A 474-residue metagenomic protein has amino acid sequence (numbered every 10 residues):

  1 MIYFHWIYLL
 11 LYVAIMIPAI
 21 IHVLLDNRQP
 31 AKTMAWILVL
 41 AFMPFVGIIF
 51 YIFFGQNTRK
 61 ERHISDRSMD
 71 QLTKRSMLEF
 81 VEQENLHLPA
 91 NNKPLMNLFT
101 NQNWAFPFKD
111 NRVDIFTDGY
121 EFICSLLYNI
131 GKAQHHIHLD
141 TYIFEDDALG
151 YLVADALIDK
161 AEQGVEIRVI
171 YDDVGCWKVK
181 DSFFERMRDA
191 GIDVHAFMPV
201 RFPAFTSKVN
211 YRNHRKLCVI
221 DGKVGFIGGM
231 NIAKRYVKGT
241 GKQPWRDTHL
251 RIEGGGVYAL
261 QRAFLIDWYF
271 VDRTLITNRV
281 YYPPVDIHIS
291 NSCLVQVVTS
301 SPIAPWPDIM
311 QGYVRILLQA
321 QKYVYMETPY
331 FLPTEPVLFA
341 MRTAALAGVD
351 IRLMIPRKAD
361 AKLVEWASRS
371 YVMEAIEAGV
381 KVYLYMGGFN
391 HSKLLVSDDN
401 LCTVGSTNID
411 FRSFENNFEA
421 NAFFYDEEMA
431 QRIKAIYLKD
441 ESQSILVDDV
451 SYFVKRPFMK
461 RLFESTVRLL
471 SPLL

Functional and structural regions predicted by a protein language model:
M1-Q311, R315, Q319, A359 (+6 more regions): N-terminal localization/anchoring segments of enzymes in phospholipid and broader phosphate metabolism
A304, D308, T328, L332 (+2 more regions): A short glycine-/small-residue-rich loop at the edge of a beta-strand within enzyme catalytic domains
A320-Q321, Y330-R352, P356-R357, A361: Helical hairpin unit composed of two closely spaced alpha helices linked by a short loop
P336-L338, E365-A367, S397-N400, E415: Histidine/acidic-residue-rich catalytic or RNA/ligand-binding cores of hydrolases and nuclease-related proteins
A340-A344, S370, K439: Short, solvent-exposed amphipathic alpha-helical segments in soluble enzyme and RNA/protein-processing domains
A347, R352-S397: A beta-strand-loop signature enriched in Asp, Gly, Thr, and Trp that corresponds to the sialidase/neuraminidase Asp-box
